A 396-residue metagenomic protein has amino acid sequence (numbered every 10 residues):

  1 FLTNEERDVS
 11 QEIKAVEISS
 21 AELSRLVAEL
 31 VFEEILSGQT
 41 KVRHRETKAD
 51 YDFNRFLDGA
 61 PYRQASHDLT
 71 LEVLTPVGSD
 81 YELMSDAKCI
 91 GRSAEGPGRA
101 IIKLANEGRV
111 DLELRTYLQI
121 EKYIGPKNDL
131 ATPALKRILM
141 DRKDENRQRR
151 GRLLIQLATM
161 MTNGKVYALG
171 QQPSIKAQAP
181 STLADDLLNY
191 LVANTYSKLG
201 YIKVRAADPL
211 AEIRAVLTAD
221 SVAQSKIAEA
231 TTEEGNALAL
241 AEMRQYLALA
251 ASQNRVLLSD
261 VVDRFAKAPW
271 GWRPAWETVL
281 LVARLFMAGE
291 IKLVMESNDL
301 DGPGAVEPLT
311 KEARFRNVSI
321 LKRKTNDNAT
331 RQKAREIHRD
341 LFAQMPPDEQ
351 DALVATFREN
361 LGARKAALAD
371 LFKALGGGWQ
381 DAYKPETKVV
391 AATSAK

Functional and structural regions predicted by a protein language model:
F1-L375, Q380-K396: Extended alpha-helical interface modules used as scaffolds for assembling large macromolecular complexes
